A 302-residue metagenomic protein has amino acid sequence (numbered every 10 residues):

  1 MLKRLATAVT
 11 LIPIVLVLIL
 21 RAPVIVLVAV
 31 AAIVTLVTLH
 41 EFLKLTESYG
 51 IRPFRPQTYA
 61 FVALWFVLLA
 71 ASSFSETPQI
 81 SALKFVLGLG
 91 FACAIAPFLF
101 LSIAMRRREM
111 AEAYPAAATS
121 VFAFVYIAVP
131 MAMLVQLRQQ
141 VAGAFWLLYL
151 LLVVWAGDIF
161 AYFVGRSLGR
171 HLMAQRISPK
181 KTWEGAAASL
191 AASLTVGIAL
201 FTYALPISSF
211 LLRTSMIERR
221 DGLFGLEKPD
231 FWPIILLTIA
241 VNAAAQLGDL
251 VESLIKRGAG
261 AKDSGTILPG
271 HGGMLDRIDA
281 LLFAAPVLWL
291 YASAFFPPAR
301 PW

Functional and structural regions predicted by a protein language model:
M1-I239: Membrane-embedded alpha-helical bundles of polytopic integral membrane proteins
L5, F42, I159, L250-S253 (+1 more regions): Generic detector of well-ordered alpha-helical packing
A156-R166, A245-R257: Short helical (or helix-break) motifs at transmembrane helix termini and adjacent helical loops in multi-pass membrane
I239-L247, M274-L282: Hydrophobic transmembrane alpha-helical segments of multi-pass transport and channel proteins
G258-L281: Interfacial loop-to-transmembrane junctions
R277-S293: Final/C-terminal transmembrane alpha-helix of multipass membrane proteins
Y291-W302: Juxtamembrane boundary at the C-terminal end of a transmembrane helix
